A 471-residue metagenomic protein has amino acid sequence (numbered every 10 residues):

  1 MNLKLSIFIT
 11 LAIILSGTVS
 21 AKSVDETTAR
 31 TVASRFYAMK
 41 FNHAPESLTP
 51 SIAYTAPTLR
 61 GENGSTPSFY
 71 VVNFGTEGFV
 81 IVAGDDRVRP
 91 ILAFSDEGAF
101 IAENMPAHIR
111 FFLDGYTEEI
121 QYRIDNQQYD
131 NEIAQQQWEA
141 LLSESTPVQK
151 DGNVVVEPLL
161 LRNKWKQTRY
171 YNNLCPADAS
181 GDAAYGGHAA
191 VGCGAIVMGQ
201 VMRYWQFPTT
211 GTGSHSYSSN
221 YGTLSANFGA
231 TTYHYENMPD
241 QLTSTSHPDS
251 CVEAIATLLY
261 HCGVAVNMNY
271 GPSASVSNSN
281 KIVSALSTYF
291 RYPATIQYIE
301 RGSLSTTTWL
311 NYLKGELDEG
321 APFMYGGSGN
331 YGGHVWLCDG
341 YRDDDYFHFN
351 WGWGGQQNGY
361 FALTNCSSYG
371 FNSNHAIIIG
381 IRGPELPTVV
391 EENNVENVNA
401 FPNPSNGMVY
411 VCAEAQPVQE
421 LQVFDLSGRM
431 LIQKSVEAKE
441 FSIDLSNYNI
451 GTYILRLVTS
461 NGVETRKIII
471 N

Functional and structural regions predicted by a protein language model:
M1-T27, H261-G271, L286, T452-I454: Bacterial Sec-dependent N-terminal signal peptides
K22-R60: Short, non-transmembrane alpha-helical segments in secretory-pathway proteins
Y54-T76, A183, S284, T288-Y346 (+2 more regions): Active-site-adjacent substructure of cysteine-protease-like catalytic cores
A83-G84, R89-G98, D344-L363: Catalytic Cys-His active-site segments of thiol-dependent hydrolases/isopeptidases
I91, S95-S275: Active-site-adjacent structural segments surrounding the nucleophilic cysteine of cysteine proteases and isopeptidases
A134-S145, R291, W351-V389: A recurrent domain-boundary module in secreted/ectodomain proteins
N393-F401, S405-N471: C-terminal outer-membrane/trafficking sorting elements
